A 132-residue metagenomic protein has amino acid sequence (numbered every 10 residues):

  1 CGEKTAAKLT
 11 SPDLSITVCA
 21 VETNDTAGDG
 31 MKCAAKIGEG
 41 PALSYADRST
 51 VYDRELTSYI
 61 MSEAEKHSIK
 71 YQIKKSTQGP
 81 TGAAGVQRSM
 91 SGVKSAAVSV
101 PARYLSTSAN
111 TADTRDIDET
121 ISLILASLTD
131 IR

Functional and structural regions predicted by a protein language model:
C1-A42, A83: Acidic/histidine-rich catalytic neighborhood of metal-dependent amide-processing enzymes
G2-A6, Y52-I60, G82, K94 (+2 more regions): General structural feature for long, well-ordered alpha-helical segments within catalytic domains of soluble enzymes
D13-I16, P41-A42, K70-Q72, V93-A97: Structural motif
T26-Y71: C-terminal amphipathic alpha-helical segment
H67-S76, I131-R132: Flexible, glycine/charged-enriched surface loops at secondary-structure junctions
S76-S95: Short glycine-rich, acidic/polar surface loops and turns
A102-R132: His/Asp/Glu-rich mid-to-C-terminal helical/loop segments that flank catalytic regions of hydrolases
